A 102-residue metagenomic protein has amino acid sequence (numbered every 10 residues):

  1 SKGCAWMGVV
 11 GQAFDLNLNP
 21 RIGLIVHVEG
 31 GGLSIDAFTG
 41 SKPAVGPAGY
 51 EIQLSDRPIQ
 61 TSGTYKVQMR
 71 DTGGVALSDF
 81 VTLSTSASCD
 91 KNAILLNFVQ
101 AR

Functional and structural regions predicted by a protein language model:
S1-K2, L77-R102: Extracellular beta-sheet/turn segments enriched in Thr/Pro/Gly and aliphatic residues
S1-L18: Beta-strand-rich domain onsets/edges
G8, G23-I25, T64: Exposed beta-strand and adjacent loop surfaces of beta-rich binding modules that mediate intermolecular recognition
L18-I35: Short, ordered, surface-exposed loop/turn motifs in non-cytosolic proteins
G32-S55, V81-L83: Short, acidic Ser/Thr/Gly-rich low-complexity loop/linker segments typical of extracellular and cell-surface proteins
R57-I59: Short, surface-exposed loop/turn segments at beta-strand-coil junctions that are enriched for proline with nearby
T61-G73: A short, solvent-exposed beta-strand micro-motif common in secreted/extracellular proteins
